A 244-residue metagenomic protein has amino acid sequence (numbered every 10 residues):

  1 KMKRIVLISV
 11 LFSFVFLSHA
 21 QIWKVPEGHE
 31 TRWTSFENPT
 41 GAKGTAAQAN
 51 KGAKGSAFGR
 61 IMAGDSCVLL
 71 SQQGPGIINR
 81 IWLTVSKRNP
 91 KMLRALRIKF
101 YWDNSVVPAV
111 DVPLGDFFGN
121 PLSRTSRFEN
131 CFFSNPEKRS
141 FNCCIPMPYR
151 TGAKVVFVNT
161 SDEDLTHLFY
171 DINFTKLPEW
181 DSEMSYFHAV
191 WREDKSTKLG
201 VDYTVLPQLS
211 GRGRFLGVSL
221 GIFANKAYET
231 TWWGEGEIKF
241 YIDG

Functional and structural regions predicted by a protein language model:
I5-V15: Sec-dependent N-terminal signal peptides
F16-A20: Sec/Tat signal peptide C-region and signal peptidase I cleavage site
Q21-G244: Beta-strand-centric surfaces of beta-sandwich/beta-rich domains
